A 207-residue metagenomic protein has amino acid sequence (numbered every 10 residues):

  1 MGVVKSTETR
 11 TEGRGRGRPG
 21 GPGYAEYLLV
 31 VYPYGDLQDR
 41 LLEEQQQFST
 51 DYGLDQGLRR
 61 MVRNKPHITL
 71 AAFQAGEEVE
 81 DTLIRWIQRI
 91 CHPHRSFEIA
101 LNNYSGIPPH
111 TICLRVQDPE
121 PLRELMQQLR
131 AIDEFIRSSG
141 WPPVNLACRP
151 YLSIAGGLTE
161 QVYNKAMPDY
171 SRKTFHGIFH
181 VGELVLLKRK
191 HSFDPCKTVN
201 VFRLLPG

Functional and structural regions predicted by a protein language model:
G2-E98, P121-H180, P195-G207: Basic, often amphipathic N-terminal segments
T111-Q117, L122: Charge-rich, low-complexity N-terminal segments
